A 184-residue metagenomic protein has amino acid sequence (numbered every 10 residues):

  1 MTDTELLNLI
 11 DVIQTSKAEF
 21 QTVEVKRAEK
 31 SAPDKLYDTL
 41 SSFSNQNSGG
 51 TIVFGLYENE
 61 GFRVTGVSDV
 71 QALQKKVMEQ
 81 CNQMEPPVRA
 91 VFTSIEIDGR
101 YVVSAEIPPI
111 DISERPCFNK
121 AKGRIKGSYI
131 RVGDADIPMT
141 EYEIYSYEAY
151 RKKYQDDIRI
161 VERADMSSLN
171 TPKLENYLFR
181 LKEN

Functional and structural regions predicted by a protein language model:
M1-N184: Conserved N-terminal catalytic/coupling substructures associated with nucleotide/phosphate chemistry
